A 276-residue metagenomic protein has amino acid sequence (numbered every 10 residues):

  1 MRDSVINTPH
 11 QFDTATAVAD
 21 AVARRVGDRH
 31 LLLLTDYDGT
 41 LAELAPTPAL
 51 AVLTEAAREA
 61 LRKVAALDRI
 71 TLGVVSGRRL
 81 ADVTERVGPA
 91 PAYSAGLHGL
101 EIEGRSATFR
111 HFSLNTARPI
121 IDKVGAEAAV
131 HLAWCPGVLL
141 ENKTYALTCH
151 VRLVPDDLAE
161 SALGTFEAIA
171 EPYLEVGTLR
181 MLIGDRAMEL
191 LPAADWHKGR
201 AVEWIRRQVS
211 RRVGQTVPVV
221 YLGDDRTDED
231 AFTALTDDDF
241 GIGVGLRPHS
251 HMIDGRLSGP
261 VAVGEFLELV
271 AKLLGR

Functional and structural regions predicted by a protein language model:
D3-A15, D28, V202-R276: Mg2+-dependent phosphoryl-transfer enzymes with acidic/Ser/Thr/Gly-rich catalytic loops
D13-R29, A81-V87: Short amphipathic alpha-helices and their capping/turn segments at secondary-structure boundaries
V26-T47, V74: Asp-based phosphoryl-transfer active-site loop
L31-L33, P91-A92, V219: The start of beta-strands in P-loop NTPase/AAA+ ATPase cores
T40, L80, T227: Conserved Rossmann-like nucleotide-cofactor binding loop
E43-A45, G104-R105, S250-I253: A short acidic, helix-capping loop that chelates divalent metal ions and anchors anionic groups
V52-K143: Active-site phosphate-binding/coordination module
E141-V220, R226-L235, D239: Conserved acidic, metal-coordinating active-site core of Asp-based, Mg2+-dependent phosphoryl-transfer enzymes
